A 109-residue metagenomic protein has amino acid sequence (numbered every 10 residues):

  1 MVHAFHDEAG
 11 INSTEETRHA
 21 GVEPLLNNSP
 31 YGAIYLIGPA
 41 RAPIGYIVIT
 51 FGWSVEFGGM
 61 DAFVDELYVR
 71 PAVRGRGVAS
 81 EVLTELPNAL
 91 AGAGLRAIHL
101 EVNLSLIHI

Functional and structural regions predicted by a protein language model:
M1-G59, D65, R70, L83-E85 (+1 more regions): Acetyl-CoA-dependent GNAT
F63-V64, H99: Generic enzyme active-site microenvironment
R70-A72, R76, L104-S105: Active-site acidic-Proline motif in GNAT/NAT acetyltransferases
R74, N88-A93: Peripheral/terminal regions associated with large enzymatic or DNA-binding modules
S80: Residues forming the Rossmann-fold NAD(P)(H) cofactor-binding site
A91-V102: Conserved GNAT acetyl-CoA-binding A-motif
I107-I109: Conserved small/polar residues in nucleotide/adenosyl-binding loops
